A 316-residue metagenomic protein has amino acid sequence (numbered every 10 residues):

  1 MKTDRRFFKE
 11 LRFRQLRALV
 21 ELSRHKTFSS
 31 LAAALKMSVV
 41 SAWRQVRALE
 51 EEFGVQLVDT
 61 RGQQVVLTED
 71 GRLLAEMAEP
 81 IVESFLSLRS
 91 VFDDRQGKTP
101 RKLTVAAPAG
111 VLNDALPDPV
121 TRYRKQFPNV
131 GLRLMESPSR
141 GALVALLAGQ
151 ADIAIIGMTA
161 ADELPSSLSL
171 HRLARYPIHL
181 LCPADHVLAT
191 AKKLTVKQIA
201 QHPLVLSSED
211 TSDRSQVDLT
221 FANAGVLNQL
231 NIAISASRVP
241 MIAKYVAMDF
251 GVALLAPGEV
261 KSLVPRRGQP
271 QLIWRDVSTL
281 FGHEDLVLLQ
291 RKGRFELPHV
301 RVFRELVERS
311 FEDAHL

Functional and structural regions predicted by a protein language model:
E10, D118-R122, R140-I178, C182 (+3 more regions): Short beta-strand-centered segments that line the small-molecule binding cleft or hinge of alpha/beta clamshell
V20-S38: Short helix-boundary/capping micro-motifs
E50-E69: A short LG(V/I)-centered, amphipathic sequence patch enriched for acidic residue(s) preceding the LG motif
Q96-G97, S167-L204, E209: Flexible hinge/capping segments at coil-to-helix
P100-E163, L227, A236: Central regulatory/effector-binding core of bacterial HTH transcription factors
A115, L272-L316: A late-sequence structural motif
P138-A151, G157, D210-I273: Hydrophobic hinge/microswitch elements
G157, L188-A189, P203-A224, P257 (+3 more regions): Secondary-structure junction motif
